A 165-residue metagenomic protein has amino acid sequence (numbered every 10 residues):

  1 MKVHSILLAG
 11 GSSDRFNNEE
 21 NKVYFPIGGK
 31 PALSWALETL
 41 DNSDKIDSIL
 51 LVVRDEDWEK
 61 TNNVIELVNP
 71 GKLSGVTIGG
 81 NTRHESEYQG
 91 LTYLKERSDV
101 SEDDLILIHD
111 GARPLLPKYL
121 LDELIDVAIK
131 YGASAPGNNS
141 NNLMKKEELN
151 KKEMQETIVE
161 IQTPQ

Functional and structural regions predicted by a protein language model:
M1-W58: N-terminal glycine-rich phosphate-binding loop and ensuing alpha1 helix
L7, L33, G90, D110 (+1 more regions): Residue-level signal for inorganic ion chemistry
N18, N62, E87-Y88, K118-D122: Conserved strand-to-helix beginnings and helix N-cap segments that scaffold or border functional pockets
S34-D103: Conserved N-terminal catalytic core of the sugar/cofactor nucleotidyltransferase
I78-N81, R113-L120: Active-site-adjacent loop/tail segments of enzyme domains
E102, L116-Q165: Conserved core of the sugar-phosphate nucleotidyltransferase
I106: Short aromatic/hydrophobic "clamp" motif used to bind/position activated sugar donors
